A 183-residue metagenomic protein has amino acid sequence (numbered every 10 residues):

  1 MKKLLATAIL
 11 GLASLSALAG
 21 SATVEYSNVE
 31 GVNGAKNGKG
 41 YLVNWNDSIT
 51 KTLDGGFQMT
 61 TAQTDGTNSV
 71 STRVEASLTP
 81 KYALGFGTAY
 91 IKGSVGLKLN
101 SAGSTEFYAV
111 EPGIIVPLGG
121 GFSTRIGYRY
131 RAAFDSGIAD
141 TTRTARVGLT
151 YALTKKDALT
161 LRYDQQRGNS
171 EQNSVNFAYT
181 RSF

Functional and structural regions predicted by a protein language model:
K2-F183: Outer-membrane beta-barrel proteins
